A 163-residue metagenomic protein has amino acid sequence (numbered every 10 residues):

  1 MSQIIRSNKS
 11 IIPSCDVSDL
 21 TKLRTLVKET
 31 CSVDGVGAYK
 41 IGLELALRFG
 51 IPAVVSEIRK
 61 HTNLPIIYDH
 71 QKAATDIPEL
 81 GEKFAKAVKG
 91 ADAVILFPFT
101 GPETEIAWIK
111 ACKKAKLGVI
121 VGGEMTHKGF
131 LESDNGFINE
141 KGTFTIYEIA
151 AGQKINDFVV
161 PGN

Functional and structural regions predicted by a protein language model:
M1-Y68, K72-I77, K89-G90, I149-N156: Conserved N-terminal beta1-alpha1 strand-loop-helix module at the mouth
S7-N8, T75-D76, L80-N163: Conserved anion-binding
